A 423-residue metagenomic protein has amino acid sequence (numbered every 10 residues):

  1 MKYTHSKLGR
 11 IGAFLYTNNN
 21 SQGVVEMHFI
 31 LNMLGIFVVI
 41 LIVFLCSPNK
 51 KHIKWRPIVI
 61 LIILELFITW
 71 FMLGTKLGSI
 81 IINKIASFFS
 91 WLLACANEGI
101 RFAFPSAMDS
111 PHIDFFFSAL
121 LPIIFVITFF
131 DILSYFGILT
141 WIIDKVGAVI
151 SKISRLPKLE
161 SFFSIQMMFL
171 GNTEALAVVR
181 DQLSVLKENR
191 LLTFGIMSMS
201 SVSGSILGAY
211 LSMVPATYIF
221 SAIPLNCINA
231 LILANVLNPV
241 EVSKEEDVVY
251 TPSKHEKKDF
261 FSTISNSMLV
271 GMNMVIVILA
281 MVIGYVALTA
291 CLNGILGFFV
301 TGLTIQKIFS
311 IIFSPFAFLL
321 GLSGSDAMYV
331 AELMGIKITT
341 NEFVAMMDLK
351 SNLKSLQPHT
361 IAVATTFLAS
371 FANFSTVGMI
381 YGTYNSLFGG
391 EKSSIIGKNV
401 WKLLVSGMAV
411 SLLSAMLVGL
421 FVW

Functional and structural regions predicted by a protein language model:
E26-A119, S262-S265, I278-A290, G389-W423: N-terminal alpha-helical transmembrane segments of multi-pass membrane transport and channel/translocase proteins
M27-I36, T304, A364-T376: Structural signature of hydrophobic alpha-helical transmembrane segments
I53, C227-M274: Long, contiguous bundles of hydrophobic transmembrane helices that form the permeation core of multi-pass
G78, C95, G137-L139, Y250-S265 (+2 more regions): Short, membrane-interfacial amphipathic segments enriched in basic
N83-A94, W141-R155, M167, D181 (+4 more regions): Short amphipathic alpha-helical coupling elements at transmembrane boundaries
C95-N97, F102-L156: Hydrophobic alpha-helical hairpins/lids featuring a short glycine-rich hinge
I153-L211, V330-L413, L417: Alpha-helical membrane segments and immediately flanking helix-loop junctions that form or couple to the substrate/ion
L269-K354: Transmembrane helical segments that form the transport core of multi-pass membrane transport proteins
